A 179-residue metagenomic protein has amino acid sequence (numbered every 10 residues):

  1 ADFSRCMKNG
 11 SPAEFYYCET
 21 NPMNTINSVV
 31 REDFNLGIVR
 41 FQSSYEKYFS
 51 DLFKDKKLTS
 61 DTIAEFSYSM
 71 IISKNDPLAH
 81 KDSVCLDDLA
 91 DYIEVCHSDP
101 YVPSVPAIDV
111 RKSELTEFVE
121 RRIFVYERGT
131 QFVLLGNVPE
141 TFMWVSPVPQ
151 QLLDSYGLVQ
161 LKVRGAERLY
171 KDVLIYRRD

Functional and structural regions predicted by a protein language model:
A1, R40-Q42, K74, H97-Y101 (+2 more regions): Structural motif
A1-S50: Central regulatory/effector-binding core of bacterial HTH transcription factors
D2-R5, Y45-K47, L86-L115: Secondary-structure junction motif
E14-Y17, K57-S60, E94, R122 (+1 more regions): Conserved beta-strand scaffold positions in the cores of enzyme catalytic domains, especially in NTP/NDP-utilizing
T20-T25, V29-N35, V39-R40, D99-Q160: Hydrophobic hinge/microswitch elements
E32-D33, F66, K81, D91-Y92 (+3 more regions): Structured helix-beta-strand junction loops
L52-Y68, I72-E94: Flexible hinge/capping segments at coil-to-helix
K74, V159-D179: A late-sequence structural motif
